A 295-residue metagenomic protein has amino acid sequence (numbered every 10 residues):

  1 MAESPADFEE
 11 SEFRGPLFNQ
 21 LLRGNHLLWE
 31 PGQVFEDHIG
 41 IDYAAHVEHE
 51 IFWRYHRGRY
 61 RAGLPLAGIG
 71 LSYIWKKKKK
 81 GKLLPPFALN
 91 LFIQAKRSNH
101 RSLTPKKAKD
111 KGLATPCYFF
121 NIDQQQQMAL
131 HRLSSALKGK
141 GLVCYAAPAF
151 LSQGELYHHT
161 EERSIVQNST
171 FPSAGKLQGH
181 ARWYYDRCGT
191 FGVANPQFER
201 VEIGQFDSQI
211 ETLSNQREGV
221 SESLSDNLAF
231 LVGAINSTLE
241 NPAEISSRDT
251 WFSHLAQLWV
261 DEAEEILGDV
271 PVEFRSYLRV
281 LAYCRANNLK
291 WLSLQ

Functional and structural regions predicted by a protein language model:
M1-I39, H46-I51: Acidic-basic catalytic patches of nuclease active cores, encompassing PD-(D/E)XK and other metal-cofactor nuclease
L21-H26, P31, L84-P86, S98-T250: Acidic, metal/cofactor-coordinating or nucleic-acid-engaging core segments within structured domains
G40-E48, R54-R57, L103-K106, L156-Y157: A short acidic (Asp/Glu
Y43, L89-N99: Conserved catalytic cores of phosphodiester-cleaving nucleases, focusing on short active-site segments
I51-L83: Intrinsically disordered, low-complexity domain-flanking/linker segments in eukaryotic proteins, enriched
R54-P65, N90-F92, H158-N168: Short, well-ordered strand-loop elements centered on a beta-strand within folded domains, enriched for acidic residues
S214-Q295: Extended, charged low-complexity segments that frequently continue into or abut oligomerization scaffolds
